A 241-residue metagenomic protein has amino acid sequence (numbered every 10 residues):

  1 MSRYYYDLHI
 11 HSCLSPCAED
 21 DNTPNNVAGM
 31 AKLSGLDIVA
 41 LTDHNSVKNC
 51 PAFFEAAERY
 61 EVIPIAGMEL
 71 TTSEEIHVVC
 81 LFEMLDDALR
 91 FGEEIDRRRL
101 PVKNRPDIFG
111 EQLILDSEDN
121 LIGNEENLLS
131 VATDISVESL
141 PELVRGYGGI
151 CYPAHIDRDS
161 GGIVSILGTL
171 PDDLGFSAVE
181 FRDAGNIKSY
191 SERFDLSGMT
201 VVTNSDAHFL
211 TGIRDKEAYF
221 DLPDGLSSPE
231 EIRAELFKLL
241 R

Functional and structural regions predicted by a protein language model:
M1-L8, S12-M30, S34-L36, V47-R90 (+4 more regions): Charged catalytic cores and adjacent phosphate/nucleic-acid-binding surfaces used for phosphate/nucleic-acid chemistry
V39: Conserved acidic
E83-E125, T169: Active-site gating loops and adjacent loop-to-helix segments of metal-dependent hydrolytic enzymes
E111-Y147: Alpha-helix-centered segments that form part of catalytic cores
